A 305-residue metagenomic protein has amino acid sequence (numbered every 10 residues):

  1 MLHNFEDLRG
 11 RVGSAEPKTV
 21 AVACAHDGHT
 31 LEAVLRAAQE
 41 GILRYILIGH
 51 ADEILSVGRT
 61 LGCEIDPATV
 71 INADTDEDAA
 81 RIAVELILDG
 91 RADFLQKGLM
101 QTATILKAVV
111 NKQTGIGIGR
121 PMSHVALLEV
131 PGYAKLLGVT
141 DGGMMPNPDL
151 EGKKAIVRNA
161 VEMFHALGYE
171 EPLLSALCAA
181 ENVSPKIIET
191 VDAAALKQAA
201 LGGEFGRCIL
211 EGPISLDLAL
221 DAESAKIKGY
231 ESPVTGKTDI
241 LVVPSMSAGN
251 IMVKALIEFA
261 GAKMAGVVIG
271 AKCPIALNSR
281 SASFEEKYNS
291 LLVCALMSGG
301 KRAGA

Functional and structural regions predicted by a protein language model:
M1-L47, A51-V234, D239-A305: Anion-binding alpha/beta catalytic cores of soluble intermediary-metabolism enzymes, centered on
